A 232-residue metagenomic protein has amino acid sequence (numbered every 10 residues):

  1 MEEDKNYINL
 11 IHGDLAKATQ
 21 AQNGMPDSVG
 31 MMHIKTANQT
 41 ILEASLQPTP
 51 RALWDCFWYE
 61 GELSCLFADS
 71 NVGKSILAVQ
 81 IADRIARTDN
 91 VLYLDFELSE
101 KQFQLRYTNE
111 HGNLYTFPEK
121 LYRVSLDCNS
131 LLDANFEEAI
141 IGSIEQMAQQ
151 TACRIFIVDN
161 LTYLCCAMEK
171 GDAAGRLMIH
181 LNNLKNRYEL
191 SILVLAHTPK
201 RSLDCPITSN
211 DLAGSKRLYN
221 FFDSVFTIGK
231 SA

Functional and structural regions predicted by a protein language model:
M1-G30: Short, small/acidic-rich helices and loops at N termini and domain boundaries of DNA replication/processing enzymes
N9, K120, L195: Acidic beta-strand-to-loop metal/phosphate-binding motif
G24-L53: N-terminal pre-Walker A segment at the start of P-loop NTPase domains
P48-T49, L53-W54, Y59, S70 (+1 more regions): Conserved inter-motif catalytic segment of the P-loop NTP-binding fold
C65-L66, N71, I76, T88-N90 (+2 more regions): Phosphate-binding/switch region of NTP-binding enzymes
L77, I81: Hydrophobic positions on the alpha1 helix immediately C-terminal to the Walker A/P-loop
D83, Q104-T108, E145, M178-K185 (+1 more regions): Short, well-ordered alpha-helical packing segments
